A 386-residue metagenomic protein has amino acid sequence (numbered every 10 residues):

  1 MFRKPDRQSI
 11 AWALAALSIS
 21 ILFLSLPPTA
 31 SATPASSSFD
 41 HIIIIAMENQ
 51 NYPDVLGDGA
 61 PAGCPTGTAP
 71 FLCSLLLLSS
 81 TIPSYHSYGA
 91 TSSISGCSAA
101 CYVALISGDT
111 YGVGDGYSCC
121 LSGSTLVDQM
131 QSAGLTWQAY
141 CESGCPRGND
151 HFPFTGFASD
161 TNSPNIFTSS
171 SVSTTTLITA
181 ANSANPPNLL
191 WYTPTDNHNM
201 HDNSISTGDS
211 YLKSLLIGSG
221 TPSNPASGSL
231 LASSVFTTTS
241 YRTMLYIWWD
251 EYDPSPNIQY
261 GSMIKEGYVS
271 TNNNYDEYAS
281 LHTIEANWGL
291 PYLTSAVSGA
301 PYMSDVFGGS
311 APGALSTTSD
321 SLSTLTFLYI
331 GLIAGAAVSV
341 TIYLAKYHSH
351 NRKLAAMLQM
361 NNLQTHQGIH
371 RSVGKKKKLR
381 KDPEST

Functional and structural regions predicted by a protein language model:
M1-D6: N-terminal secretory signal peptides that target proteins for export/translocation
S9, A13-A16, L328-G335: Alpha-helical transmembrane segments
L14-S25: Bacterial N-terminal signal peptides
L24, G335-Y347: Alpha-helical transmembrane segments
L24-P34: Bacterial Sec-dependent signal peptides at the C-terminal "C-region" and cleavage site
A32-A314: N-terminal pro-sequences and low-complexity stem/linker regions of secreted or lumenal proteins
T317-L332: Juxtamembrane/start-of-transmembrane alpha-helix segments at the extracytoplasmic/lumenal side of membrane anchors
H350-T386: Cytoplasmic C-terminal tails of single-pass
